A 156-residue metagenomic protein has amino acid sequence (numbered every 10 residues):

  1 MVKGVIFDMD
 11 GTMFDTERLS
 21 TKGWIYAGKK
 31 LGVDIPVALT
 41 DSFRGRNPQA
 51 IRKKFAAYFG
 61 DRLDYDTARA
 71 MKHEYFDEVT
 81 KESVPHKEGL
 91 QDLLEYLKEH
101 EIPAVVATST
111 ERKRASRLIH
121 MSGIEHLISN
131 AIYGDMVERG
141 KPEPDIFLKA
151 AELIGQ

Functional and structural regions predicted by a protein language model:
M1-V2, K141: A structure-centric signal for secondary-structure junctions around beta-strands
V2-H100: N-terminal helical cap/lid subdomain that shapes the substrate entry/recognition surface in HAD-like hydrolases
G4, G23, G28, A104-A107 (+2 more regions): Small side chains
F14, K87, T108-S109, G140: Active-site-adjacent beta-strand anchor residues
V105, E111-Q156: Substrate-recognition "cap/lid" segment bordering the active-site pocket of phosphatases
